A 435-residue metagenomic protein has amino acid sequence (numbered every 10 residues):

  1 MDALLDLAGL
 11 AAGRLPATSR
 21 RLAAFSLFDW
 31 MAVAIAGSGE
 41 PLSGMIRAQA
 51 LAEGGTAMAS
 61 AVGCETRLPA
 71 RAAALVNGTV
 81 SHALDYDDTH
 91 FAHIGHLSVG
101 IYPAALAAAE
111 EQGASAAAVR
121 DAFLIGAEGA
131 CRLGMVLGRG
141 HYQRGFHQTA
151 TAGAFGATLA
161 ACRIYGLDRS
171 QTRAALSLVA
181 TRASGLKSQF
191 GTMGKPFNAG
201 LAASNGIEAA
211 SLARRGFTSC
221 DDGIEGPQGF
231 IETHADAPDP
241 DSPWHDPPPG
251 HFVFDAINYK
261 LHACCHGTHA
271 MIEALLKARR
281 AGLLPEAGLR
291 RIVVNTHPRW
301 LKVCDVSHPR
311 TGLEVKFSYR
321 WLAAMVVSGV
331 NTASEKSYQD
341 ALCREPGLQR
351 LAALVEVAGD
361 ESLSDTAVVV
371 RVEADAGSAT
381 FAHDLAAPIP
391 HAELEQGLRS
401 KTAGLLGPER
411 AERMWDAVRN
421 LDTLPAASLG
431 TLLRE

Functional and structural regions predicted by a protein language model:
M1-G95, G191-S204, S211-E435: Terminal-appendage/accessory-domain detector
A24, F28, I101, R120-F123 (+2 more regions): Hydrophobic face of alpha-helices
S26, V99-A107, A152, G156-A160 (+3 more regions): Short amphipathic alpha-helical face segments that pack within enzyme cores and frequently flank/anchor catalytic
G37, A105-Q112, T158-Y165, A210-L212 (+2 more regions): Well-ordered alpha-helical scaffold segments within catalytic/enzyme domains
G78-M135: Hydrophobic alpha-helical hairpins/lids featuring a short glycine-rich hinge
S81, G100-Y102, A107, G129 (+3 more regions): Short connector loops/turns at beta-strand edges and beta->alpha or beta->beta junctions
E110-G113, A117-E208, D222-P227: Glycine-rich, mobile lid/loop segments that gate access to catalytic sites or pores
